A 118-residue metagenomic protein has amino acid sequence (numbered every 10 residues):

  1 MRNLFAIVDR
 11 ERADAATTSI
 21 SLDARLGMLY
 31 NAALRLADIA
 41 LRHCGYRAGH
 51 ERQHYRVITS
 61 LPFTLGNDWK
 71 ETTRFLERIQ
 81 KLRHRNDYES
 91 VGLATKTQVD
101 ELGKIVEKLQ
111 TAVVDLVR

Functional and structural regions predicted by a protein language model:
M1-R118: Terminal alpha-helical segments
